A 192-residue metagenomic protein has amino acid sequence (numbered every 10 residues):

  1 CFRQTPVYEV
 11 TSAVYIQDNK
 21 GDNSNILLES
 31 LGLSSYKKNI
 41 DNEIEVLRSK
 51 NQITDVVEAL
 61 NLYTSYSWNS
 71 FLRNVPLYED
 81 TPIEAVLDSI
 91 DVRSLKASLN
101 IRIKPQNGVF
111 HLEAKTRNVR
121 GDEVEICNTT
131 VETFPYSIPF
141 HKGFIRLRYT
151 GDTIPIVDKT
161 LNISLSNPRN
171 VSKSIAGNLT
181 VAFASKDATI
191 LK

Functional and structural regions predicted by a protein language model:
C1-K192: Hydrophobic and amphipathic membrane-targeting/association helices
